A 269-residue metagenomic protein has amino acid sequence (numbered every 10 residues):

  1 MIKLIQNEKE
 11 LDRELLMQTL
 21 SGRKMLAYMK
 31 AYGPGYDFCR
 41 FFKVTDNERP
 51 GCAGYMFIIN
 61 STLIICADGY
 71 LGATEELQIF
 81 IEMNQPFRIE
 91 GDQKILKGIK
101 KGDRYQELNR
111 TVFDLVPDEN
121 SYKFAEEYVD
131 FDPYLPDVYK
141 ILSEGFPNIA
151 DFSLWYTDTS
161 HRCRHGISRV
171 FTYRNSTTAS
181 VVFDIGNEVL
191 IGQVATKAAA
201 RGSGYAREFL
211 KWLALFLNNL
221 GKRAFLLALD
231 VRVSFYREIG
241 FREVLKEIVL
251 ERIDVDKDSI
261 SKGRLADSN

Functional and structural regions predicted by a protein language model:
M1-L26, R110-L154, S259-N269: Short amphipathic alpha-helix that is part of the acyltransferase structural core
L16, L26-Q85, N175-Q193, K197-A198: Conserved donor-binding loop and adjoining core beta-sheet/short helix segment in diverse acyl/aminoacyl transferases
T19-F41, P147-V170: Active-site rim helix/loop that mediates acceptor-substrate recognition in acyltransferases
I59-E127, E247-I253: Acyl-donor-binding surface of acyltransferase catalytic domains
L71-F80, Q193-T196, G202-N219, E238: Conserved acetyl-CoA-binding loop-helix of GNAT-fold acetyltransferases
N84-K94, L217-L229: Conserved GNAT acetyl-CoA-binding A-motif
I99-K101, F235-R237, F241: Conserved active-site tyrosine of GNAT-family acetyltransferases
F171-T172, V182-D184, Y205-F216, L226-L229 (+2 more regions): Recognition helices and adjacent regulatory flanks at domain boundaries
